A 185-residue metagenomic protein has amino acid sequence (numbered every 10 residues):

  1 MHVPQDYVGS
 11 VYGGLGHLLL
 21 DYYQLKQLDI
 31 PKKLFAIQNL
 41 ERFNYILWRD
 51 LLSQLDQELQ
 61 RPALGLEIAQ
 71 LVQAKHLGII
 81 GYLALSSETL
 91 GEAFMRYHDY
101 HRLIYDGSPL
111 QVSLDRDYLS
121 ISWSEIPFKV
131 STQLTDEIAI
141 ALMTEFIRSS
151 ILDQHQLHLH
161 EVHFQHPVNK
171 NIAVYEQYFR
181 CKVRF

Functional and structural regions predicted by a protein language model:
M1-D117, E161, N171: N-terminal low-complexity or simple alpha-helical regulatory segments that function as activation/interaction modules
L90-F185: Alpha-helical bundle regulatory/interaction domains
